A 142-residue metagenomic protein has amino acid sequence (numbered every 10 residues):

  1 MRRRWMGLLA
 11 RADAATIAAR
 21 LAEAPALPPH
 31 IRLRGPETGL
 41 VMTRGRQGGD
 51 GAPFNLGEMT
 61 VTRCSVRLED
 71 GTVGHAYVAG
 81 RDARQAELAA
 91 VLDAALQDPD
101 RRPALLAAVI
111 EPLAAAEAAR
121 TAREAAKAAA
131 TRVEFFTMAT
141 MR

Functional and structural regions predicted by a protein language model:
M1-P25: Charge-rich, low-complexity N-terminal segments
R2, A10, L96-R142: Cysteine/selenocysteine-centered motifs that mediate thiol-based redox chemistry or coordinate metal-sulfur cofactors
A12, G57, T62-S65, G74-A76 (+3 more regions): Small-side-chain structural scaffolding
I17, G39-V41, D50-G51, E69 (+3 more regions): Residues in flexible loops and secondary-structure boundaries
A18-R20, P28-P29, T121-R123: Intrinsically disordered, low-complexity boundary segments flanking structured domains
E23-D70, H75-A79: Structured beta-strand/loop patches that form or line metal/cofactor-binding pockets in enzymes
Q47, M59-V61, A83, A118 (+1 more regions): Short capping/connector residues at structural and topological boundaries
D70-E111: A hydrophobic, small-residue-rich beta->alpha segment in the mid-to-C-terminal subdomain of diverse proteins
